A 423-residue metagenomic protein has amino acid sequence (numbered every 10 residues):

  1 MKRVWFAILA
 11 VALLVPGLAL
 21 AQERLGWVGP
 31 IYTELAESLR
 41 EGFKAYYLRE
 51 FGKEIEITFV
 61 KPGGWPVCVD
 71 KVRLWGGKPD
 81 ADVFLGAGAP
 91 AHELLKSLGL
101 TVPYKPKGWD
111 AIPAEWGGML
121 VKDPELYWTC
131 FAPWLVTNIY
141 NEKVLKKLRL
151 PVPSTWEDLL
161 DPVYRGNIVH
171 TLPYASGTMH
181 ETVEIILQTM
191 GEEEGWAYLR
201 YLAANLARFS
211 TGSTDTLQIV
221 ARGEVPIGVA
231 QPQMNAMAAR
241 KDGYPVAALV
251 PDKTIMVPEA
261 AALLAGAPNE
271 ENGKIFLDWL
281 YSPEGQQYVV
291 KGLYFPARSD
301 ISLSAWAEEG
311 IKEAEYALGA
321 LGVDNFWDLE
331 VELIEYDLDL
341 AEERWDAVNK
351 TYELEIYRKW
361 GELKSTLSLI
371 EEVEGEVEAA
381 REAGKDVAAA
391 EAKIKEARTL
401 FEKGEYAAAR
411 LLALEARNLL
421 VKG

Functional and structural regions predicted by a protein language model:
Q22-E93: Early extracytoplasmic/lumenal segment of secretory-pathway proteins
G63-T101, A111-D123, L217, Q233-D242: Pocket-flanking alpha-helical
P79-F84, V102-I139, E157, N167-V169: A structural signal for short loop-to-beta-strand junctions that line the ligand-binding cleft of periplasmic/secreted
A89-L100, G117, V121-P151, V183-L187 (+1 more regions): Periplasmic solute-binding protein
A111-E115, W134, Y198-A203, F209-S210 (+3 more regions): Periplasmic-binding protein-like
A175, E184-V250: Ligand-binding pocket segment of bilobal, Venus flytrap-like solute-binding proteins
E259, L264-D328: Mature extracytoplasmic/periplasmic domains
K359-T399, G423: Amphipathic, heptad-repeat alpha-helical segments
